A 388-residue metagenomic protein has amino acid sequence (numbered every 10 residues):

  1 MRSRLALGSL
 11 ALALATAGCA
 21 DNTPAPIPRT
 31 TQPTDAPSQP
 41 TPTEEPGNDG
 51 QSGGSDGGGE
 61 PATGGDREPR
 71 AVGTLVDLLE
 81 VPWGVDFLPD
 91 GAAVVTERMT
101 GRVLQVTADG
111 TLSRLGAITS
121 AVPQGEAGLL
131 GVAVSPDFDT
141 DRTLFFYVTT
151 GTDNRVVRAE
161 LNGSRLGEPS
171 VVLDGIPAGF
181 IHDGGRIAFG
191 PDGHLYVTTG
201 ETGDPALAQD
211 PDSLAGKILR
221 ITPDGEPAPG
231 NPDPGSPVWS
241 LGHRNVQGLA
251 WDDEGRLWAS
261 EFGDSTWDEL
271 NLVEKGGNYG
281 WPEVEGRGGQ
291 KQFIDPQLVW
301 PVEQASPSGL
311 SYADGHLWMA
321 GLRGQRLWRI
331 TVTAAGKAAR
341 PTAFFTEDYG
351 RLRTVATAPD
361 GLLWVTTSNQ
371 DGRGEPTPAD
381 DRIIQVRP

Functional and structural regions predicted by a protein language model:
R2-R4, G8, A20-D204, R256-F262 (+2 more regions): Acidic, Gly/Ser/Thr-rich repeat motifs that build Ca2+-stabilized beta-propeller blades
A15-G18: C-terminal motif of bacterial Sec signal peptides marking the signal peptidase cleavage site
S113-A127, P169-D183, P223-L241, G277-V302 (+1 more regions): Surface-exposed loop and turn segments in beta-propeller and other repeat-based domains that flank or scaffold
R158-L166, L219-A228, V273-W281, E285 (+2 more regions): Short loop/turn segments immediately following beta-strands, especially the blade-tip and inter-blade linker loops
Q209-E254: Loop-centered beta-sheet repeat module
T266-W267: Substrate-binding cleft/loops of secretory-pathway carbohydrate-active enzymes
R353: Segments of small-molecule ligand-sensing domains
